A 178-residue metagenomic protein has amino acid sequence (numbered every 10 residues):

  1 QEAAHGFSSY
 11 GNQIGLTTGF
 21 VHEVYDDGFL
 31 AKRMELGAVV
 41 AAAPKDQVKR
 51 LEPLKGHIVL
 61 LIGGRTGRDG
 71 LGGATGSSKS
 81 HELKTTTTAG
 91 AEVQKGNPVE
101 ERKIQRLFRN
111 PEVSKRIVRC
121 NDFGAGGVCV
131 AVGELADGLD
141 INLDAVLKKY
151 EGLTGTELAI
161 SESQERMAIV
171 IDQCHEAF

Functional and structural regions predicted by a protein language model:
Q1-F178: Glycine/proline-enriched, intrinsically flexible loops and inter-domain linkers
